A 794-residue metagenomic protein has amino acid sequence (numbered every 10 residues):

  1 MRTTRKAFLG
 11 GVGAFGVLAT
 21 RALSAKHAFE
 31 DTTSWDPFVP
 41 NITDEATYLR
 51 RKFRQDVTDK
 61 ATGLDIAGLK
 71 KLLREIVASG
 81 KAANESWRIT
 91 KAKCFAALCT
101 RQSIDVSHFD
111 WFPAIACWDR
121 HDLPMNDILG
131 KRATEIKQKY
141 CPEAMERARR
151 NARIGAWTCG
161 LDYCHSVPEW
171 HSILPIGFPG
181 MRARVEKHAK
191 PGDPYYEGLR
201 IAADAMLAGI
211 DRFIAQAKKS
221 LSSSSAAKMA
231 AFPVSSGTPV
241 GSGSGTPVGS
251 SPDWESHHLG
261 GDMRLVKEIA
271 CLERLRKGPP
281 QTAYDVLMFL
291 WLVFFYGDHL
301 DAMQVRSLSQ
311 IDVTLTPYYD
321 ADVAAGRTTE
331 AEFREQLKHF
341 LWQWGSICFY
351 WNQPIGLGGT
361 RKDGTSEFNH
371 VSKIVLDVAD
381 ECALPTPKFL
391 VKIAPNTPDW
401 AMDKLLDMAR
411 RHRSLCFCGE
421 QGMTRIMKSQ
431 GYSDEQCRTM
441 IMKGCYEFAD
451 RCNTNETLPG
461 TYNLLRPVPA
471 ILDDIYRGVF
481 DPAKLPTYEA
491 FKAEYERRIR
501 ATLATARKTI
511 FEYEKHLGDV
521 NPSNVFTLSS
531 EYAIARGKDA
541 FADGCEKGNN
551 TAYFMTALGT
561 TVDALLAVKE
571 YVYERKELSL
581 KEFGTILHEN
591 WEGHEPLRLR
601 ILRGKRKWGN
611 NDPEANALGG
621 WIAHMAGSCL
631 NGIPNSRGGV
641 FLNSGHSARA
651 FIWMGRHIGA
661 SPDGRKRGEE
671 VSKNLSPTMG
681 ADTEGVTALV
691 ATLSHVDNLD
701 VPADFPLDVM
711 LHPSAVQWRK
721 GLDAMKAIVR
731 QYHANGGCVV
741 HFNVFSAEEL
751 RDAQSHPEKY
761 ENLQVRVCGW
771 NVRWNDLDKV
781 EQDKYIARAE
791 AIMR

Functional and structural regions predicted by a protein language model:
M1-T3: N-terminal secretory signal peptides
A7-K26: N-terminal export signals
L18, L23, A231, S235 (+4 more regions): N-terminal non-cleavable signal-anchor helices
A28-Y196, G260, C271-R794: Conserved catalytic cores of very large enzyme subunits
E197-A205: Extended non-globular scaffold/tether segments
L221, M263-A270: Long alpha-helical repeat solenoid scaffolds
S223-K228, P233-G260: Intrinsic disorder/low-complexity segments
